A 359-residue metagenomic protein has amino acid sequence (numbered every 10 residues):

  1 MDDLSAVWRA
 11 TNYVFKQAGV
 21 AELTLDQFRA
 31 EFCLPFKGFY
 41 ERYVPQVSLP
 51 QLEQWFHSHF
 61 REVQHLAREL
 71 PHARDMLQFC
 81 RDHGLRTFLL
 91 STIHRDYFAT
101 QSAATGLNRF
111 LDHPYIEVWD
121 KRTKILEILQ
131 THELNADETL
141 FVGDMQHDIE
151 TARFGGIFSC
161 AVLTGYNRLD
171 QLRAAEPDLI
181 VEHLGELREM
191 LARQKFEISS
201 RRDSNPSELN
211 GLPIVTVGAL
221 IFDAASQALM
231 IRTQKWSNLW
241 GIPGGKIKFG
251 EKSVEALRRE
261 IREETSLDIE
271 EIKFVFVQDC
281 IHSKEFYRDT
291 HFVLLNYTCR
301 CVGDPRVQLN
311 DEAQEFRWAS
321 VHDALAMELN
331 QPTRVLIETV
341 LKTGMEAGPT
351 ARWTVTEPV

Functional and structural regions predicted by a protein language model:
M1-R74, R81-H83: N-terminal helical cap/lid subdomain that shapes the substrate entry/recognition surface in HAD-like hydrolases
A73-A103, Y115-V118: Substrate-recognition element of Asp-dependent hydrolases with the DxDx(T/V) motif
T123-E150: Conserved Lys-Pro-Asp/Glu-containing loop-to-beta segment of HAD-superfamily phosphomonoesterases, centered on
L140-I180: Acidic, Mg2+-coordinating phosphoryl-transfer loop and its flanking beta/alpha structural elements, shared across
E197-F222, T356: Acidic, metal-coordinating catalytic segment for phosphate/diphosphate chemistry, firing primarily on the Nudix
D223-E264, V359: Conserved Nudix-box catalytic region and its N-terminal flanking loop in Nudix hydrolases and closely related
Q278-R306, V340: Active-site-adjacent beta-strand/loop module that shapes the phosphate/pyrophosphate-binding cleft
T298, Q308-V340: NUDIX/MutT-family hydrolases
